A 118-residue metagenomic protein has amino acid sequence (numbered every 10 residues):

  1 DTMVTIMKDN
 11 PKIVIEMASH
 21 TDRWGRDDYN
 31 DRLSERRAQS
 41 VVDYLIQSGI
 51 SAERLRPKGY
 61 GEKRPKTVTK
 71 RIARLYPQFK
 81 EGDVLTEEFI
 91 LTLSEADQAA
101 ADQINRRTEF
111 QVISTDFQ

Functional and structural regions predicted by a protein language model:
N10-I13: Extended extracellular/luminal ectodomain segments enriched in beta-structured repeat modules
E16-M17: Long, heptad-repeat coiled-coil alpha-helices that serve as cytosolic signaling/dimerization stalks in transmembrane
H20-Q118: Periplasmic OmpA-like peptidoglycan-binding domain that tethers envelope proteins to the cell wall
